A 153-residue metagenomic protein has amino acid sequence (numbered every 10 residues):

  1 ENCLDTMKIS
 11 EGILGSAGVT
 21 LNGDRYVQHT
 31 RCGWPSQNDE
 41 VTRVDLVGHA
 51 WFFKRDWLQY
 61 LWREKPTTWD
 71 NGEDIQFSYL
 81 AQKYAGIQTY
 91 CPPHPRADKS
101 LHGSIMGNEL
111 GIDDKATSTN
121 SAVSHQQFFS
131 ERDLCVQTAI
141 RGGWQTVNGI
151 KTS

Functional and structural regions predicted by a protein language model:
N2-P66: Conserved catalytic core of nucleotide-sugar-dependent glycosyltransferases
Y60-S153: C-terminal catalytic/acceptor-binding lobe
